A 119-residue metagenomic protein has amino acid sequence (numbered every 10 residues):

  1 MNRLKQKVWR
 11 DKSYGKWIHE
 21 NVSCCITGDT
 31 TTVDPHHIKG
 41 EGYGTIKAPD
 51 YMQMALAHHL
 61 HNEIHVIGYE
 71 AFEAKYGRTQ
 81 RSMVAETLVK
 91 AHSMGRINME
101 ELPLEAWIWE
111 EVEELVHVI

Functional and structural regions predicted by a protein language model:
Q6: Short, positively charged
W9-H36: Short cysteine-rich loop/turn motifs with clustered Cys
V33-E41, A57-E63: Histidine-centered catalytic micro-motifs
K39-Q53: Short linker/helix segments within small regulatory modules
Q53-A74: Short Cys/His-centered divalent metal-binding micro-motifs
Q80-I119: Short flanking/linker segments adjacent to small metal-binding domains or redox-active Cys/His motifs
